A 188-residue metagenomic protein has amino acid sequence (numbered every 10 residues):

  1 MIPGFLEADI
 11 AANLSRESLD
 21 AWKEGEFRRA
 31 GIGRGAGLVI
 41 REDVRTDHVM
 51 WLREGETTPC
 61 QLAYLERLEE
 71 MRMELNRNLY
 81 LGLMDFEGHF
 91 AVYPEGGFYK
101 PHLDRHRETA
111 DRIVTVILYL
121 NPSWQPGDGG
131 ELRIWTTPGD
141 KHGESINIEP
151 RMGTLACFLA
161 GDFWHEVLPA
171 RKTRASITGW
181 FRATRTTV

Functional and structural regions predicted by a protein language model:
M1-T115, Y119-L155, G161-V188: Fe(II)/2-oxoglutarate oxygenase catalytic core
